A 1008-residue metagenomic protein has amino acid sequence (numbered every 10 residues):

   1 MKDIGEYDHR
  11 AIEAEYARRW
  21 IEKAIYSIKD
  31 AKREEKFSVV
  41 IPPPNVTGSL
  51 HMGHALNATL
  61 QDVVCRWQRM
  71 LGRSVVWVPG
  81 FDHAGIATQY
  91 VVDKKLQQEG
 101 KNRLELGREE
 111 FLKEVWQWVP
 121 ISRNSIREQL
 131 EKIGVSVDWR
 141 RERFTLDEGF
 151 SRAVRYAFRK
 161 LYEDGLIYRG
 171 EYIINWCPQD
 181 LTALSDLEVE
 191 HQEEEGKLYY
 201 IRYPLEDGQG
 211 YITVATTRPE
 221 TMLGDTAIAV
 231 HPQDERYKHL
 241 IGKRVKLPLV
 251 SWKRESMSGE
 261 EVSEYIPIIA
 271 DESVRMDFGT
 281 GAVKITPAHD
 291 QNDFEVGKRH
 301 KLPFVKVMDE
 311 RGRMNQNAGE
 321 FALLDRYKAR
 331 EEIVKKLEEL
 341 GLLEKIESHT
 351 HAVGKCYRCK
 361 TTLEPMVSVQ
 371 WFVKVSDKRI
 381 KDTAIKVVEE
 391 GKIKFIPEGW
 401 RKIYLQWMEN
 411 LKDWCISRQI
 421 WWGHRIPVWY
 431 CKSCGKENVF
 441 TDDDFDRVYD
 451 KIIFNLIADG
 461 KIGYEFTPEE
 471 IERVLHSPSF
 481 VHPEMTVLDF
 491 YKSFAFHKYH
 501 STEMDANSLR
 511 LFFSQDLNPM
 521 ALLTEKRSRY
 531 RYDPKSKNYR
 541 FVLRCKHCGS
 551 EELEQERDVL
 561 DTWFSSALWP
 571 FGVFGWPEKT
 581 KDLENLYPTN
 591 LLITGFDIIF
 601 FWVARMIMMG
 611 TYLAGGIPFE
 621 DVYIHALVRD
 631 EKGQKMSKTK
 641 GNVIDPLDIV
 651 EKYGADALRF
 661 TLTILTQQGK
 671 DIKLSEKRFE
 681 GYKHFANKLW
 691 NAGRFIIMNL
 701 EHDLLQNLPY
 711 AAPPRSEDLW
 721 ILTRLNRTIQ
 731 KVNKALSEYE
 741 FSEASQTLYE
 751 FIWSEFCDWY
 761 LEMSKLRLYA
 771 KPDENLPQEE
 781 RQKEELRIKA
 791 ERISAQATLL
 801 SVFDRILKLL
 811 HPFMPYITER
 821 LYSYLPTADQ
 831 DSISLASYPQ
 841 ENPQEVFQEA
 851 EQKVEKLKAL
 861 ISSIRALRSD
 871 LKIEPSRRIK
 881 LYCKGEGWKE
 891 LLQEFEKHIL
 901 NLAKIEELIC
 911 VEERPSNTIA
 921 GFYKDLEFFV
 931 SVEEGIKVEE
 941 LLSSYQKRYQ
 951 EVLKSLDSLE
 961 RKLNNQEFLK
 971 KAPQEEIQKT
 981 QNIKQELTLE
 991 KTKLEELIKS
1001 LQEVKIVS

Functional and structural regions predicted by a protein language model:
M1-M52, V75, E344, Y357 (+2 more regions): Non-catalytic terminal extensions that flank enzyme cores
E6, E15, R19-K23, Q89 (+13 more regions): Residue patterns forming the tRNA-binding/recognition surfaces of aminoacyl-tRNA synthetases and related DALR
K29-V92, T145, V154, V214-T217 (+7 more regions): N-terminal catalytic cores of NTP/NDP-binding nucleotidyl/phosphoryl-transfer enzymes
H54-L56, Q291-V296, R605-L613, L748: Alpha-helical support elements that line or immediately flank enzyme active sites and cofactor-binding pockets
A55-V63, I212-K246, V283-P287, H300-K306 (+2 more regions): Extended active-site and interfacial segments that coordinate phosphate-rich ligands in large catalytic machineries
Y200, N410-W563, Y612-E651, A655 (+1 more regions): Feature 926 captures the class I aminoacyl-tRNA synthetase adenylation module centered on the KMSKS loop
I201-Y203, K243-S251: Short conserved beta-strand and strand-loop elements enriched in small hydrophobics with frequent Asp/Gly
S258-I269, Q555-Y587, S754, D758-L761: Active-site-adjacent "gating/activation" loops or surface patches in catalytic cores
